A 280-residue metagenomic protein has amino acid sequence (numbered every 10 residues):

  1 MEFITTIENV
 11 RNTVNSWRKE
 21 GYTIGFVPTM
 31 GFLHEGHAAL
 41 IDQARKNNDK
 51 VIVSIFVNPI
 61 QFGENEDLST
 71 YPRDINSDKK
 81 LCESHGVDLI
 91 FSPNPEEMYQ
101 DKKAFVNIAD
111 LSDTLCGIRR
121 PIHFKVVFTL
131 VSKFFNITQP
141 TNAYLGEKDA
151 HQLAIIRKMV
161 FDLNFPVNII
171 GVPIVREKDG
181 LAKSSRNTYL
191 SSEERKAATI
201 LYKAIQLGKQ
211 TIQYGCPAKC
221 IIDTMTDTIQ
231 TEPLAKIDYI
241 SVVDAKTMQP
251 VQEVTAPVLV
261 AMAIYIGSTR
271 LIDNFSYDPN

Functional and structural regions predicted by a protein language model:
E2-L234, V243-T247, S268, F275: Nucleotidyltransferase catalytic core that binds NTPs
K19-E20, V254, P279-N280: Extreme N-terminus of proteins, especially the signal/transit-peptide cleavage junction and the first residues
K50, P257-L259: Structural motif
C220, Q252-T255: Structural preference for alpha-helix termini/caps and helix-kink/transition segments
K236-E253, A261: A conserved acidic, glycine/proline-rich C-terminal tail/linker
P250-V251, L259-N280: Short, basic/aromatic-enriched C-terminal tail that caps enzymatic domains
